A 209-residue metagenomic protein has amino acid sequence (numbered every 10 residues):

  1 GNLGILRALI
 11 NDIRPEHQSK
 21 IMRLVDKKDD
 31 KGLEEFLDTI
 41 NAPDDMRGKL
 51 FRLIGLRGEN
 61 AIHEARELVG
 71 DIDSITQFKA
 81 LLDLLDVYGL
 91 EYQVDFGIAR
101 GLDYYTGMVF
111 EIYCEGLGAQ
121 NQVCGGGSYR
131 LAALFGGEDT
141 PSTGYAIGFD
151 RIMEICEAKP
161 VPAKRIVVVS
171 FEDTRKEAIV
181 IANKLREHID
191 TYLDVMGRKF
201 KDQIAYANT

Functional and structural regions predicted by a protein language model:
N2-T39: Short terminal or interdomain "cap/linker" segment that borders an active site or interface and mediates
I5-A8, R14, D38-T209: Positively charged, Gly/Ser-enriched RNA/tRNA-binding surfaces
